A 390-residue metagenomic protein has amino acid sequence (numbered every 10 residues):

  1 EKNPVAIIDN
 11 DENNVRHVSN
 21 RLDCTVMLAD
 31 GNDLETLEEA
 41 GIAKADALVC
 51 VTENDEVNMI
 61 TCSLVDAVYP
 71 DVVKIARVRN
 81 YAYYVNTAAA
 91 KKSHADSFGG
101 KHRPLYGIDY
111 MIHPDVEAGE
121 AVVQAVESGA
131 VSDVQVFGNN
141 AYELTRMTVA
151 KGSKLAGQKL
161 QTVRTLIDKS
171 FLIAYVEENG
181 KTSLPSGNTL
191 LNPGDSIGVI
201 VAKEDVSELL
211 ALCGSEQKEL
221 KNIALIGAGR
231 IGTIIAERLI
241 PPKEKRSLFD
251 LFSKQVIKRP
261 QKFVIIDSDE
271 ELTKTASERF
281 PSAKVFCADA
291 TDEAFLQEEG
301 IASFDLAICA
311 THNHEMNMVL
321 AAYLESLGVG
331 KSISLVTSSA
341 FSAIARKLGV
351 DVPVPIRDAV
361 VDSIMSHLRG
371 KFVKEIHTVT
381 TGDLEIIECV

Functional and structural regions predicted by a protein language model:
E1-V390: Cytosolic regulatory regions of ion transport systems
